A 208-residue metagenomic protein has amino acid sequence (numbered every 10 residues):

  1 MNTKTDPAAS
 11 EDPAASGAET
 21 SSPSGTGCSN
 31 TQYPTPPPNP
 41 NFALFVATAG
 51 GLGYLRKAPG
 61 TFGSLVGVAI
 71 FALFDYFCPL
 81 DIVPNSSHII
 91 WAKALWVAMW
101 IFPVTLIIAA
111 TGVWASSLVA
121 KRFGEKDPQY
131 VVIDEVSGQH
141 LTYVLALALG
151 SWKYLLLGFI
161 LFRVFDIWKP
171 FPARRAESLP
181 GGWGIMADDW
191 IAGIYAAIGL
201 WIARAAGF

Functional and structural regions predicted by a protein language model:
M1-T3, L95, L149-S151: Catalytic/RNA-binding core of pseudouridine synthases
N2-L65, T111-Y143, R163-Y195: Interhelical loop and helix-boundary elements at the membrane-water interface of polytopic inner-membrane proteins
P34-P40, I90-L95, L147-A148: Helix-boundary and loop/linker segments of multi-pass membrane transporters
L55-F74, W100-V104, I108: Short Lys/Arg-rich amphipathic alpha-helical segments
V66-C78, H140-L147, L200: Interfacial segments of multi-pass membrane proteins
P79-A92: Membrane-interface interhelical connector segments
W91-A115, W152-L161: Membrane-embedded alpha-helical segments that form the functional core of polytopic membrane enzymes, especially those
W201-F208: Juxtamembrane boundary at the C-terminal end of a transmembrane helix
